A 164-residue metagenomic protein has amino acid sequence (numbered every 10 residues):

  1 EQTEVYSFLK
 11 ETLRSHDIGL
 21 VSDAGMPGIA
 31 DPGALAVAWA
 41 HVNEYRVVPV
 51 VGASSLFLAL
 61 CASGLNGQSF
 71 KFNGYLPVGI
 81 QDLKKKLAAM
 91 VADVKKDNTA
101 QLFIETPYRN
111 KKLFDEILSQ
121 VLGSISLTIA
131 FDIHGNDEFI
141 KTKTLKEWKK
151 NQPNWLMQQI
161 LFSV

Functional and structural regions predicted by a protein language model:
E1-R46: Class I S-adenosyl-L-methionine
E1-V5, V78-Q81, G135-E138: A short acidic, often aromatic-flanked loop/helix-cap motif at beta-alpha or helix-coil junctions that lines enzyme
S7-L13, K86-M90, F139-W148: Short, surface-exposed amphipathic charged segments that create phosphate/polyanion-binding patches used for binding
H16-I18, K95-V164: A contiguous loop/helix-start segment that scaffolds small-molecule binding in enzyme catalytic cores
S22, P49-G52, F103, I129: General beta-strand structural signal in soluble alpha/beta enzymes
G25-G28, S55, Y108-R109: Gly/Ser/Thr-rich loops at beta-strand to alpha-helix junctions that form or flank small-molecule/cofactor-binding
I29-D31, A59, L113-F114, F139: Short glycine-/acidic-enriched loop or helix-start segments at secondary-structure transitions that form or flank
D31, L35-D93: Class I SAM-dependent methyltransferase SAM-binding "motif I" and its flanking Rossmann-like core
